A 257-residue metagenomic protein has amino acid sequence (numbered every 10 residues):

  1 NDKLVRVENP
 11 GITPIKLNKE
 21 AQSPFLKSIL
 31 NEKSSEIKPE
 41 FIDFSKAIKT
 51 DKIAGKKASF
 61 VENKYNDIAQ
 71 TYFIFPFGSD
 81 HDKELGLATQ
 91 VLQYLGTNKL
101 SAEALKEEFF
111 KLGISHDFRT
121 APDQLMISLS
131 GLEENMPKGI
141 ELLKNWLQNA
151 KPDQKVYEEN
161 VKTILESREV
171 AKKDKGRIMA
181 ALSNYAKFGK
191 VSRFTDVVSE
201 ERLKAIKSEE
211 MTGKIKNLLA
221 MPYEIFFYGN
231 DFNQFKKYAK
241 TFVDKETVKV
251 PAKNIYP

Functional and structural regions predicted by a protein language model:
N1-I74, T212, M221-P257: Proteolytic maturation boundary segments
N1-R6, Y65-Q93, T97-N149, N160-E169 (+2 more regions): M16 family metallopeptidases and their MPP-like homologs
H116-F118, M211-L218: Short, flexible, solvent-exposed loop/turn segments with mixed acidic/basic and small polar residues
G139, N160, K207, Q234-F235: General structural feature for long, well-ordered alpha-helical segments within catalytic domains of soluble enzymes
P152-E159, K249-P251: Surface-exposed patches in mature extracellular/periplasmic domains of secreted proteins
L203-I206, M211: Alpha-helical scaffold elements lining the catalytic groove of polysaccharide deacetylases
